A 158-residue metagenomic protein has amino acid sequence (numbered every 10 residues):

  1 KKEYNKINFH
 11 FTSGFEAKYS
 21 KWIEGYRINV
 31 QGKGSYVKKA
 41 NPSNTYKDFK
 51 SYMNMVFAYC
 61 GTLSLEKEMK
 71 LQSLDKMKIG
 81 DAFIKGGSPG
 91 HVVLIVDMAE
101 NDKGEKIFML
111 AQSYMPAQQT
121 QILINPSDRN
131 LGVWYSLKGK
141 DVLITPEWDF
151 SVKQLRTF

Functional and structural regions predicted by a protein language model:
K1-K78, A82-V92, V96-D97, K103-M115: Acidic/His-rich structured neighborhood in mature extracellular/periplasmic domains
I107-F158: Low-complexity, Gly/Ser/Thr/Pro-rich intrinsically disordered linker/tail segments
